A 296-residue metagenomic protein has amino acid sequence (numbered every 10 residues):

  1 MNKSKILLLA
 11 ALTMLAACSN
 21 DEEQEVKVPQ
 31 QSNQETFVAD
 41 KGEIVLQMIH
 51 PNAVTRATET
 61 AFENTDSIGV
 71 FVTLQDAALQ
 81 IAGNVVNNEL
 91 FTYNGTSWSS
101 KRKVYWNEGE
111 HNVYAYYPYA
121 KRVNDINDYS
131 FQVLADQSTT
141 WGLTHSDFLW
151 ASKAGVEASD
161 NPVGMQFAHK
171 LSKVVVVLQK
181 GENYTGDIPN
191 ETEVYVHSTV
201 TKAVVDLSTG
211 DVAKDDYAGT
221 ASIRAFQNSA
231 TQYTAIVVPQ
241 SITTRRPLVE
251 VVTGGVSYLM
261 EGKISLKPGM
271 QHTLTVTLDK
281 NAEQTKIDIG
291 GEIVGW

Functional and structural regions predicted by a protein language model:
N2-L9, L15-W296: Sec-type signal peptide cleavage vicinity
